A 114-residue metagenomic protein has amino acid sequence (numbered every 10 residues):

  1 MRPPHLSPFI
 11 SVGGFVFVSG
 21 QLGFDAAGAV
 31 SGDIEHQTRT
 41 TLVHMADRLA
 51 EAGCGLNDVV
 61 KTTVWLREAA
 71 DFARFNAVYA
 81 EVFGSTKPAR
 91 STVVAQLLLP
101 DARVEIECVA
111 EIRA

Functional and structural regions predicted by a protein language model:
M1-A114: Short, polar/acidic, helix-capping and beta-turn segments at strand->helix junctions that line the mouths
